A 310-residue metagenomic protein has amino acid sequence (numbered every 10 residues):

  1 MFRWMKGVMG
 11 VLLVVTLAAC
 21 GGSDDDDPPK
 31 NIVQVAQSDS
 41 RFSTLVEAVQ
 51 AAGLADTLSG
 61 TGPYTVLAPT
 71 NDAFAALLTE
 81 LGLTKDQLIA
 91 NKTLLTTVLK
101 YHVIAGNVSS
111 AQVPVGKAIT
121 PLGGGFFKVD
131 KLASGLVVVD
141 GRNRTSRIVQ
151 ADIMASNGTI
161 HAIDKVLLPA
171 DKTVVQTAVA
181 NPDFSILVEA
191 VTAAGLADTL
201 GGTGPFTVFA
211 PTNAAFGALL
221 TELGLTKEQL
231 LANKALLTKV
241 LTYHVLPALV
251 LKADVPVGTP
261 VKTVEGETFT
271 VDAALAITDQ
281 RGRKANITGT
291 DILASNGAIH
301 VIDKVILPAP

Functional and structural regions predicted by a protein language model:
M1-M9: Bacterial N-terminal signal peptides that target proteins for export
G7, C20-P310: Mature, structured domains of secreted/extracytosolic soluble proteins
V15-A19: C-terminal motif of bacterial Sec signal peptides marking the signal peptidase cleavage site
